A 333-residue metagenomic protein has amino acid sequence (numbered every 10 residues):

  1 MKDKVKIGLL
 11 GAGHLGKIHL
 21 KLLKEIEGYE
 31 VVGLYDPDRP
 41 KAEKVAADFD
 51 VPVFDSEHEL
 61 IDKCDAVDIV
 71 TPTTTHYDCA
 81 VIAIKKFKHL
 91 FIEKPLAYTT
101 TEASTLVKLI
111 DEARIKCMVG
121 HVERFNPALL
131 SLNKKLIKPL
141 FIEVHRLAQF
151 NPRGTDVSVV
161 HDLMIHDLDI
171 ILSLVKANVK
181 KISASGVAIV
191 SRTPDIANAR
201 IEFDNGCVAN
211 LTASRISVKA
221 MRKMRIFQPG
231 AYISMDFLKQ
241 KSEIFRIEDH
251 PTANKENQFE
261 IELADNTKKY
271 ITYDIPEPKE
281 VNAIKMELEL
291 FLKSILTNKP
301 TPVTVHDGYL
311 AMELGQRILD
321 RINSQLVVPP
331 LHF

Functional and structural regions predicted by a protein language model:
M1, A66-I69, E289-F333: C-terminal helix-rich "cap/oligomerization" subdomain common to oxidoreductases
M1-D48, I171: N-terminal Rossmann-like dinucleotide-binding module
H19, F49-K108: Beta-loop-alpha module in the N-terminal Rossmann-like domain of NAD(P)-dependent dehydrogenases, especially those
D55, I92, C117-V119, V144 (+1 more regions): Hydrophobic residues in well-ordered beta-strands that form the structural core
A97-G154: A contiguous active-site-proximal alpha/beta segment in oxidoreductase catalytic domains
G120-P127, F150-V179, P194-D195, G308: Mid-domain beta-loop-alpha active-site segment that forms a flexible, acidic cofactor/metal-binding surface
L168-I247, E277-K299, P330-F333: Contiguous beta-strand/loop segments that form the cofactor/metal-binding neighborhood of enzyme cores
